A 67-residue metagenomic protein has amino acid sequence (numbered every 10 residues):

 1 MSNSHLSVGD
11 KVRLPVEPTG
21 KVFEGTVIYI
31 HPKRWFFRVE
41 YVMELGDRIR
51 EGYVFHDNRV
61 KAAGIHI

Functional and structural regions predicted by a protein language model:
M1-K11: Mixed-charge, Lys/Arg-rich low-complexity intrinsically disordered regions
S7, I30-P32: Generic beta-strand structural signal
K21-I30: Short beta-strand-centered aromatic/proline hotspots
R34-Y41: Short aromatic-glycine-enriched beta-strand elements
E44-I67: Intrinsically disordered, low-complexity, charged/polar segments
